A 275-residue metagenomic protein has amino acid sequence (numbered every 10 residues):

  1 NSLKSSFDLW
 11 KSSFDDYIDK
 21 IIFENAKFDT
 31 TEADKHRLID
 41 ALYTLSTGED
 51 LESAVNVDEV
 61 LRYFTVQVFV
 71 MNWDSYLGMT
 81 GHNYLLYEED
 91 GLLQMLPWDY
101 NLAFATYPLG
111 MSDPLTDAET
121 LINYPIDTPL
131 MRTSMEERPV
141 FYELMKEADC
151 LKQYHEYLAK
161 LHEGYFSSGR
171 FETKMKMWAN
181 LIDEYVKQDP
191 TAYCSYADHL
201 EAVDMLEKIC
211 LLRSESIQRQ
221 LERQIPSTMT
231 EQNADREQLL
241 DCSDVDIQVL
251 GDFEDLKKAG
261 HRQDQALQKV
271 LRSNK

Functional and structural regions predicted by a protein language model:
N1-V70: Internal "kinase-insert"/substrate-recognition segments embedded within catalytic cores of ATP-dependent enzymes
L3, W10, Y17, I21 (+8 more regions): Intrinsic disorder/low-complexity detector
K4, K11, K160, C194 (+3 more regions): Surface-exposed charge patches in extracellular/virion surface proteins
S5, M79-G81, E136: Short, solvent-exposed loop/turn segments at the edges of secondary structure
A26-D29, Y87-Q232: C-terminal catalytic region of ATP-dependent kinase domains
A41, T47, T65, H82 (+2 more regions): Short, hydrophobic/aromatic alpha-helical segments in well-folded domains
E52-T106, C210: Active-site acidic catalytic loop and adjacent metal/ATP-binding pocket of ATP-dependent phosphoryl transfer enzymes
V140-F141, L211-N274: Long, His/Glu/Asp-enriched segments that create or flank divalent metal/ion-associated functional microenvironments
